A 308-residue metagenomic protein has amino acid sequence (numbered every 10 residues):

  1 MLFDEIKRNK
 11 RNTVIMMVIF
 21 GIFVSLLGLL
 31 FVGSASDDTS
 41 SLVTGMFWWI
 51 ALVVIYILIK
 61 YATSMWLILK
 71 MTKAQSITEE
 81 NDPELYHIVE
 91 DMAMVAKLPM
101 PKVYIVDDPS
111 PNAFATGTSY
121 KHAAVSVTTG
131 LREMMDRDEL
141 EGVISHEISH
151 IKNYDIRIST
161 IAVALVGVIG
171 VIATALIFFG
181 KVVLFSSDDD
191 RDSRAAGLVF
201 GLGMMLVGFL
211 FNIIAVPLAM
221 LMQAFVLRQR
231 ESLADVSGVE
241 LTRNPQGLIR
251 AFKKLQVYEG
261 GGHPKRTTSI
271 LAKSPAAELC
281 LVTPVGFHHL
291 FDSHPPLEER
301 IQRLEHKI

Functional and structural regions predicted by a protein language model:
M1-F114, S159-S232, T242, Q256-G260 (+2 more regions): Hydrophobic or amphipathic, alpha-helical segments that drive membrane association/targeting
I77, T129-G142, H289: Short pre-active-site segment immediately N-terminal to the catalytic Zn-binding motif
L98-H122, A195, F225, G238-I308: Active-site-proximal gating segments in proteases and membrane effectors
V106, V127-L131, E147: A secondary-structure boundary/capping signal
A113-R137: Active-site scaffold of zinc-dependent metalloenzymes
S126, D136-K152, R157: Short alpha-helix carrying the canonical HExxH Zn2+-binding catalytic motif
I148, N153-R157, I161, R243-Q246 (+1 more regions): Interfacial aromatic "cap" segments that immediately flank transmembrane helices in multipass membrane proteins
D235: Phosphate-centric recognition/catalysis
